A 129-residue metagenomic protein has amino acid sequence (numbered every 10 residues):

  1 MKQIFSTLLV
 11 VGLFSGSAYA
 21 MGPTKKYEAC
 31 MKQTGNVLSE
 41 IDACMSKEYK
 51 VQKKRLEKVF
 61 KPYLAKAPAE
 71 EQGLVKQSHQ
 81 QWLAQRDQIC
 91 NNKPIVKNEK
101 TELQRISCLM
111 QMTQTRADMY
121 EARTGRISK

Functional and structural regions predicted by a protein language model:
I4-S15: Sec-dependent N-terminal signal peptides
Y19-K129: N-terminal alpha-helical modules
